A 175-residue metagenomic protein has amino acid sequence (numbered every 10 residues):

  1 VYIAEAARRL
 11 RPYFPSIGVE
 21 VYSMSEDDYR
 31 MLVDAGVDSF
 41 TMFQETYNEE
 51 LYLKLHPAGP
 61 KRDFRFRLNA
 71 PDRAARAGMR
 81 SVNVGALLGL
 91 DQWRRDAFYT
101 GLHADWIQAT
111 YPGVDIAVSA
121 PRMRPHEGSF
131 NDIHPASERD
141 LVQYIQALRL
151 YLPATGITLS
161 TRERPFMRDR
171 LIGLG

Functional and structural regions predicted by a protein language model:
V1-A74, R80-N83, P112-S119: Core AdoMet radical
S23-E26, R124-P125, R164-M167: Short, internal active-site loops enriched in acidic
V33, A75, D105, I172-G173: Non-catalytic positions within long, well-ordered alpha-helices that form the structural scaffold/packing of enzyme
D38-S39, Q44, R65-S129, E138-E163: Conserved C-terminal portion of the radical SAM core fold that forms the substrate/S-adenosylmethionine-binding
H134-P135: Local sequence-structure signature of Cys/Sec-based thiol-disulfide redox active-site neighborhoods
F166-G175: C-terminal hydrophobic structural anchor segments that stabilize assembly/packing rather than catalytic chemistry
